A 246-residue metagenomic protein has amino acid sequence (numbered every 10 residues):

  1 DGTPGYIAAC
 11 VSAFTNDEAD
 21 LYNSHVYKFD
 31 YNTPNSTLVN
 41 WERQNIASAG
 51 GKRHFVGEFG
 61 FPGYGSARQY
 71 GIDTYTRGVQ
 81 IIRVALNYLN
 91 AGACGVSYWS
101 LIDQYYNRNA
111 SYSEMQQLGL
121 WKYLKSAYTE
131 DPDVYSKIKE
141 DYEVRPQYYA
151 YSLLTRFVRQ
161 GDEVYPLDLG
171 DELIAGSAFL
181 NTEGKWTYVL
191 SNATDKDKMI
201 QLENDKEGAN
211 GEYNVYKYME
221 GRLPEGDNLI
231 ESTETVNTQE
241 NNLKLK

Functional and structural regions predicted by a protein language model:
D1-N87, A91: Noncatalytic carbohydrate-binding groove/subsite architecture in carbohydrate-active enzymes
F29, F61, D103, A193-D195 (+2 more regions): Short, glycine-/Ser/Thr-/acidic-enriched flexible segments
E58, S97-S100, L190-N192, N204 (+1 more regions): Active-site proximal loops enriched in glycine and acidic residues that flank catalytic Cys/His/Asp and coordinate
F61-S152, R156, D162-I174: Aromatic/acidic polysaccharide-binding cleft in carbohydrate-active enzymes
Q160-Y165, N210-G211, K246: Glycine-centered loop/turn motifs
L169-A209: Carbohydrate-binding surface patches
D205-N228: Solvent-exposed beta-hairpin/edge-strand motifs
S232-K246: C-terminal beta-strand-rich structural cap/linker in extracellular carbohydrate-active enzymes
